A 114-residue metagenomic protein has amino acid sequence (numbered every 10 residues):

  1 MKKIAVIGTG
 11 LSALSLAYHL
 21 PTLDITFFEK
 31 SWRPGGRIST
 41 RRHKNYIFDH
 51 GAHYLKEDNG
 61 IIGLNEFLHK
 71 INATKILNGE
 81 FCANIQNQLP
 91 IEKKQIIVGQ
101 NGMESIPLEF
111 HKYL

Functional and structural regions predicted by a protein language model:
A5-T9, Y18-K44: Glycine-rich FAD pyrophosphate-binding loop
A13-L14: N-terminal Rossmann-fold NAD(P) dinucleotide-binding loop
H19, T40-C82: N-terminal FAD cofactor-binding segment of flavoenzymes
L23-T26, K70-I71, L114: Active-site regions of enzymes building and remodeling cell-envelope glycoconjugates
I76-I96: N-terminal FAD-binding dinucleotide-binding subdomain shared by FAD-dependent oxidases/monooxygenases
P90-L114: Helical element adjacent to the flavin cofactor pocket in flavoenzyme catalytic cores
